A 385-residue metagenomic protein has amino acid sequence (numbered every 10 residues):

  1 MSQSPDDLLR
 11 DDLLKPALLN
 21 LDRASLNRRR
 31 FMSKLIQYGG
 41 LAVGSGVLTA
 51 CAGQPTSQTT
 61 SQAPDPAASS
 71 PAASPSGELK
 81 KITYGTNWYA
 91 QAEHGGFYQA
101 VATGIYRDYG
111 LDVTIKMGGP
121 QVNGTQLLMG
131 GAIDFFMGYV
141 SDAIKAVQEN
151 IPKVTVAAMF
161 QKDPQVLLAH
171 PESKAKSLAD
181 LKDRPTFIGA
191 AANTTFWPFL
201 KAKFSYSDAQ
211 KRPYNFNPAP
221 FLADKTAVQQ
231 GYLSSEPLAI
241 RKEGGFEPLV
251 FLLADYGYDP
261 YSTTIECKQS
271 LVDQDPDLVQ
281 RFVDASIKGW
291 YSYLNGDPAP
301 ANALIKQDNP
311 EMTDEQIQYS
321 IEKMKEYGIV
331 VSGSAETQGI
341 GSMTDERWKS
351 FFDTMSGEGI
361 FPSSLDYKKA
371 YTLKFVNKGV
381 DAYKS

Functional and structural regions predicted by a protein language model:
M1-A50: N-terminal secretory signal peptides
A42, Q62-Y214, P218-A223, A227-S234 (+1 more regions): Short, glycine-/small- and polar/acidic-enriched structural segments that line small-molecule recognition paths
A52-S61: Bacterial lipoprotein signal-peptidase II cleavage site
I105-D108, F204-Y206, E243-G245, E311-D314 (+1 more regions): Short helix-capping segments at alpha-helix termini
T114, V122-N123, A254-D255, Q318-K325 (+1 more regions): Short linear loop/turn motifs
S141, F216-P220, D224-T313: Pocket-lining segment of extracytoplasmic ligand-binding domains
D275-I360: Secondary-structure end/capping motifs
D345-S385: Conserved C-terminal helix/tail region of periplasmic/extracytoplasmic solute-binding proteins
